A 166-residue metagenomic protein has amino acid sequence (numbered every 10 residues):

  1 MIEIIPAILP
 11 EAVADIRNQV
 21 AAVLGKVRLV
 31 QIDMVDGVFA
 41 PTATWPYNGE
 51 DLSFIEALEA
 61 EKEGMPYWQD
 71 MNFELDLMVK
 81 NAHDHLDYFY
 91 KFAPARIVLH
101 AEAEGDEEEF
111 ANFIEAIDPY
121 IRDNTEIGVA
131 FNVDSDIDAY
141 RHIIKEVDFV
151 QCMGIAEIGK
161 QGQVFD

Functional and structural regions predicted by a protein language model:
I2-I8, V30-I32, M71-L77, A95-L99 (+2 more regions): Hydrophobic faces of well-ordered beta-strands that scaffold small-molecule active sites in alpha/beta enzyme cores
E3-I5, E11-A21, R96-V98, E107: Expand to "…catalyze enediolate/carbanion chemistry for C-C bond making/breaking, isomerization, decarboxylation
I16-A21, L52-K62, L86, F110-I114 (+1 more regions): Generic structural signal for well-ordered alpha-helices, preferentially at hydrophobic/aromatic core positions
V23, I32-D33, F89, V150: Conserved, mostly hydrophobic/aromatic
L29-A40: A short beta-strand-loop structural module common to alpha/beta enzyme folds
V38, D84-Y88, A93-D166: Conserved anion-binding
P46-L75, F113-N132, D166: Alpha-helix-loop-beta-strand connector modules within alpha/beta enzyme cores
